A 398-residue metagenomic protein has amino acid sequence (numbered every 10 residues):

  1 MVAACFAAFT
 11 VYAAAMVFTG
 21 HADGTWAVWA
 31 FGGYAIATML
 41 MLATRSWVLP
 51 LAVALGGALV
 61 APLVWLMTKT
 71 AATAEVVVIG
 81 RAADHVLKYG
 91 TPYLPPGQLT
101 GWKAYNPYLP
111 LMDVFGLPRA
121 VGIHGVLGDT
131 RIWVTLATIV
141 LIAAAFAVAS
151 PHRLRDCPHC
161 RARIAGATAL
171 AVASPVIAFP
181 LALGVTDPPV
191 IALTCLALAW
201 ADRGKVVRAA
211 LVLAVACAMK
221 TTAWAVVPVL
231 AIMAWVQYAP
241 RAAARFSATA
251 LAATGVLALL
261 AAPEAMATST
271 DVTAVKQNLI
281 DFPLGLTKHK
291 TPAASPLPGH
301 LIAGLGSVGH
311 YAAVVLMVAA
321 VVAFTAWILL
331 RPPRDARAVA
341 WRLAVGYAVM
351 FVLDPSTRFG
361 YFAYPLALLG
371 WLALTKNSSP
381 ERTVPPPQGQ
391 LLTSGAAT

Functional and structural regions predicted by a protein language model:
M1-L198, A234-F362, L372-T375: Primarily membrane-embedded glycan-assembly and transfer machineries that use lipid-linked glycans
C195, R208, R241, E381-V384: Juxtamembrane helix-loop transition sites at the ends of transmembrane segments in multi-pass membrane proteins
V207, L211-W235, P355-Y361: Transmembrane helices and adjacent periplasmic/lumenal helix-loop junctions of polyprenol-phosphate-dependent
S379-T398: Short, intrinsically disordered terminal tails adjacent to the first/last structured region
